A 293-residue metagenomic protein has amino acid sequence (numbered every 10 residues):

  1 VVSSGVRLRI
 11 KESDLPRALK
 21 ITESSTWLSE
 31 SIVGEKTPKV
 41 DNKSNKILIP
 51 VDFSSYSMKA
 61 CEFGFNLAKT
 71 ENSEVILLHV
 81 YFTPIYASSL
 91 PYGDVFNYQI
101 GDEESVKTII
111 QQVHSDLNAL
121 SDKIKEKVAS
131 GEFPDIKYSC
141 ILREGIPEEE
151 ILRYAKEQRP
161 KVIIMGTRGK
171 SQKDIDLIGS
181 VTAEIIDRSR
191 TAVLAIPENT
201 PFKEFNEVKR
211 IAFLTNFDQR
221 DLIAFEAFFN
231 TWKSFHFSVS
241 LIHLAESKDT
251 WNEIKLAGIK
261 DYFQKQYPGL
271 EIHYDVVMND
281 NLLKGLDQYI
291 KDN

Functional and structural regions predicted by a protein language model:
V2-R7, Y81-N118, S240-K265: Acidic, proline/glycine-rich short linear motifs
R9, I76-L78, S139-R143, L194 (+2 more regions): General small-molecule cofactor/ligand-binding pocket signal
R9-P16, K20-E62, F82-Y92, G131-F133 (+3 more regions): Intrinsically disordered or low-complexity boundary/linker segments at protein termini and domain junctions
P16, S24-P38, N42, Y56 (+2 more regions): Structural beta-alpha unit
K46, N72-I76, K137, K209-R210 (+1 more regions): Residues at the starts of beta-strands that form the adenosine-phosphate
D116-I124, A224: Short, well-ordered amphipathic alpha-helical segments that serve as non-catalytic structural scaffolds within diverse
